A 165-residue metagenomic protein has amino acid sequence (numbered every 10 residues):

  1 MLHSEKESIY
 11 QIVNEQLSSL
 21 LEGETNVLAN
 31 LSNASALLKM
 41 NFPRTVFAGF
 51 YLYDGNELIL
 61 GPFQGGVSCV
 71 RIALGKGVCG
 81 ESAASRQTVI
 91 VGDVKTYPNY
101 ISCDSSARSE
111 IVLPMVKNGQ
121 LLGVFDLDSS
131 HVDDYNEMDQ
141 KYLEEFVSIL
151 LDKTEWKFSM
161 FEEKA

Functional and structural regions predicted by a protein language model:
M1-G61, E145, L150-A165: Intrinsically disordered, low-complexity terminal regulatory regions
T45, Y53-C103: Regulatory sensory and allosteric helical modules in signal-transduction proteins and certain transcription factors
F47, V112, V124: Short hydrophobic/aromatic beta-strand element in the GNAT-like acyltransferase core that lines or flanks the acyl-donor
S109-V116: A short, aliphatic-rich beta-strand micro-motif
V116-S129: Sensory-domain boundary capping and coupling elements
H131-D133: A generic structural motif
Y135-Y142, W156: Well-ordered alpha/beta subsegment
